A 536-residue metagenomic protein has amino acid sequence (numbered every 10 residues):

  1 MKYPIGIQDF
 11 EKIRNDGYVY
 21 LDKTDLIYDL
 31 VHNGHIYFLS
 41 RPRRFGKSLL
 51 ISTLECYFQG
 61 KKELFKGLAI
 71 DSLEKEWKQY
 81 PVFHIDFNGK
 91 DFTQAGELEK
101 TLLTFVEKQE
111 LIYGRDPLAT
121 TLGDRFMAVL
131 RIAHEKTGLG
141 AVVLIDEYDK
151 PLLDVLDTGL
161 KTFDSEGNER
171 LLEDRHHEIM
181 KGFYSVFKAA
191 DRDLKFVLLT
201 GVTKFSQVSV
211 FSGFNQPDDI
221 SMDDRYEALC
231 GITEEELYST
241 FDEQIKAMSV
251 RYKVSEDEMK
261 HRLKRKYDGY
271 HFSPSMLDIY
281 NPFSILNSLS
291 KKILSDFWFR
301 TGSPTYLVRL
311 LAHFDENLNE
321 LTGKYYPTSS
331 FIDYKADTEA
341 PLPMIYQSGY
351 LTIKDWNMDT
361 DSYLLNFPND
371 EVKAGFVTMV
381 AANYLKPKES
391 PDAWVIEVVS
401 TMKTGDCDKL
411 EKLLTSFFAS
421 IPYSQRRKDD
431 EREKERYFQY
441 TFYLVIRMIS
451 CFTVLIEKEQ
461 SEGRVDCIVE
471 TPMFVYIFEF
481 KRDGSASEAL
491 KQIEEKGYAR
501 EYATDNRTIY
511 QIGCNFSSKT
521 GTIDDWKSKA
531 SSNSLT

Functional and structural regions predicted by a protein language model:
M1-K434, I449-S450, E470: Phosphate-binding site recognition
V142, F474-Y476, Y510: Structural motif
S165-E178, R482-A499: Mg2+/Mn2+-dependent nuclease catalytic core
F183-A190, P343-L351, Y440-M448, Q492-I512: Metal-dependent nuclease catalytic cores in nucleic-acid-processing enzymes, especially RNase H-like/related
F442, V465-R482, K496: Conserved catalytic cores of phosphodiester-cleaving nucleases, focusing on short active-site segments
V445-Q460: A short acidic/basic microdomain associated with nuclease active sites
K458-Q460, C467-T471, Y502: C-terminal amphipathic alpha-helical interaction region
E501, D505-T536: Domain-level recognition of nuclease-like catalytic cores that cleave nucleotide substrates
